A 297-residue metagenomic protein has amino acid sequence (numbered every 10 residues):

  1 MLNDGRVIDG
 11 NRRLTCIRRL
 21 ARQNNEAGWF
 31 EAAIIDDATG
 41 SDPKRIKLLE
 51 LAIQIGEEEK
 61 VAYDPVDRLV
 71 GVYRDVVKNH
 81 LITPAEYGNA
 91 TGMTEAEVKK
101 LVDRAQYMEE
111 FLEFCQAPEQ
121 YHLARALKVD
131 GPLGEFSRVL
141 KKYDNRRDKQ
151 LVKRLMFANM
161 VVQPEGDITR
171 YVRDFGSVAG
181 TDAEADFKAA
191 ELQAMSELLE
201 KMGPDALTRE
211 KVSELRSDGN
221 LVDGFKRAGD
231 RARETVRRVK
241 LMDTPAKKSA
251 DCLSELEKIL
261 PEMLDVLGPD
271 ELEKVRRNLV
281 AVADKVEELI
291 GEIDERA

Functional and structural regions predicted by a protein language model:
M1-N24: A sequence-level detector for short glycine-anchored, His/Arg-bearing signature motifs that mark catalytic or binding
R13, P65-R68, K248: Helical mechanochemical/support elements of P-loop NTPase systems and associated helical scaffolds
C16, L112-E113: Short low-complexity, flexible loop/linker segments enriched in glycine and/or proline with clustered acidic
I17-A21, V76, V286, I290-I293: Hydrophobic, Leu/Ile/Phe/Ala-enriched alpha-helical segments that form helix-helix packing faces
N24-L112: Amphipathic, charge-rich alpha-helical segments that serve as recognition/docking helices
E26, A90, Q120-A297: Accessory, typically intrinsically disordered or conformationally flexible segments
